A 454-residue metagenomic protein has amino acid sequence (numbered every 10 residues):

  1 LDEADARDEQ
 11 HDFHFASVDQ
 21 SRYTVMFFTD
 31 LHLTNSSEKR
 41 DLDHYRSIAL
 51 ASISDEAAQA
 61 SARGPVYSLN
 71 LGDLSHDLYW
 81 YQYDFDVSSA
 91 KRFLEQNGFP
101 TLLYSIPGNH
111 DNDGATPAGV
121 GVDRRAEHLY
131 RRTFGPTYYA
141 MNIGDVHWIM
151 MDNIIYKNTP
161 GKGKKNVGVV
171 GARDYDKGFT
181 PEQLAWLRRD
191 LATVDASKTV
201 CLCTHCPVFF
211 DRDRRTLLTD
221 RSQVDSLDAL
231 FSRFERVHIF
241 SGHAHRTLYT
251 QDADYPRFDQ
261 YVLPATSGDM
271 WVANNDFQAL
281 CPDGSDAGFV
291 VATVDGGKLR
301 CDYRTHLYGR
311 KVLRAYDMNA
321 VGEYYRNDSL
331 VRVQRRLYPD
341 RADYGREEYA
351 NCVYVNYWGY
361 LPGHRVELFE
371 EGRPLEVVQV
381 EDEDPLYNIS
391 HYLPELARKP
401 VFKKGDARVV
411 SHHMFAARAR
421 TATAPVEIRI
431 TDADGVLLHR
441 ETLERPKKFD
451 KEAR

Functional and structural regions predicted by a protein language model:
D2-E9, Y79-V194, L217-H238, R246-D295 (+1 more regions): Extended active-site neighborhood of metal-dependent phosphoesterases/phosphodiesterases
D2-Q82, K451-R454: N-terminal active-site segment of His-dependent metallophosphoesterases
D8-H14, V436-P446: Edge beta-strands of extracellular beta-sandwich domains
D30, G72-D73, G108-N109, H205 (+1 more regions): Active-site glycine-centered loops adjacent to acidic/histidine catalytic or metal-binding residues that shape
N153, C203-V208, H243-A244, R304-T305: Short, well-ordered beta-to-alpha junction loops that form the rim of enzyme active sites and present histidine/acidic
L191-D213: Short acidic, glycine-rich surface-loop motifs adjacent to enzyme active sites
D254-Y360, H364-E371, V410-T421, P425-T442: Binuclear metal-dependent phosphoesterase catalytic core
P385-R418: Aromatic sugar-binding surface patches on proteins that engage polysaccharides or sugar-phosphate polymers
